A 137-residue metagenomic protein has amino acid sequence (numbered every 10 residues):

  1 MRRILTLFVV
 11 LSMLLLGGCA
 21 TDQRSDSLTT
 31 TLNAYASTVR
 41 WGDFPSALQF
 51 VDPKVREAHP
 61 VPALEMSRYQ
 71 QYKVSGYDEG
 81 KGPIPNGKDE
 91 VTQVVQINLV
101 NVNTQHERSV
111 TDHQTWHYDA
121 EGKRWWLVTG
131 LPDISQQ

Functional and structural regions predicted by a protein language model:
M1-F8: Bacterial N-terminal signal peptides that target proteins for export
L15-G18: C-terminal motif of bacterial Sec signal peptides marking the signal peptidase cleavage site
A20-D22: Bacterial signal peptide processing site
R24-R40: Short, aromatic-enriched amphipathic alpha-helices that serve as compact interaction elements
T29-T30, F44-T92, Q105: Short solvent-exposed beta->alpha transition segments
V39-W41, P45-S46, P62, L99 (+2 more regions): Bulky hydrophobic/aromatic packing residues
I84-Q137: Exposed beta-sheet edge and beta->alpha loop/turn motif
